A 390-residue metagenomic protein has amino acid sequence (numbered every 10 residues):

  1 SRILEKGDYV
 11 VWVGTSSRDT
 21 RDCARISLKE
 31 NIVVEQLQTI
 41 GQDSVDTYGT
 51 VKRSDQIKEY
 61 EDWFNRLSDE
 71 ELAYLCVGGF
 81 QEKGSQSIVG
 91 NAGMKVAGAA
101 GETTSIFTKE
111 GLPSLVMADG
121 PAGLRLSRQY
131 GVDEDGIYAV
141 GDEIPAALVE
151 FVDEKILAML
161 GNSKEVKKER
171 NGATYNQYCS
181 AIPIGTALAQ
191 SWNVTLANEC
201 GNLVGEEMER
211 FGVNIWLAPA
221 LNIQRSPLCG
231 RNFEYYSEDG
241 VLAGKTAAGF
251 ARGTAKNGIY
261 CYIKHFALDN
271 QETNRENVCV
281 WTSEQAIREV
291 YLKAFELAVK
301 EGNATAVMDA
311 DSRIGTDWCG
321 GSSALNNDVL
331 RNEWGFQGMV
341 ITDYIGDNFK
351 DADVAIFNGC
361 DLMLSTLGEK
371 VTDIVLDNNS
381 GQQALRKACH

Functional and structural regions predicted by a protein language model:
S1-D19, V33-H390: Glycoside hydrolase catalytic-domain context in secreted enzymes
R21-I26: Edge beta-strands of extracellular beta-sandwich domains
L28-E30: A structural signal for beta-strand and strand-to-loop patches characteristic of beta-rich domains
